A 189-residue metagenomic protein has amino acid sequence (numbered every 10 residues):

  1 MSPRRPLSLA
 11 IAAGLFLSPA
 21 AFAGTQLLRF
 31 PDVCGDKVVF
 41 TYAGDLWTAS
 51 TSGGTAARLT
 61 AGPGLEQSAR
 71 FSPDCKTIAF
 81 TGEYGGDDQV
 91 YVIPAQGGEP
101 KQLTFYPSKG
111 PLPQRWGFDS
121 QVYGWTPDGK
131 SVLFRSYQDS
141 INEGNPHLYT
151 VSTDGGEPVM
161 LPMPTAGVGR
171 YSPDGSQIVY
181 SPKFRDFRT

Functional and structural regions predicted by a protein language model:
M1-L9: Bacterial N-terminal signal peptides that target proteins for export
S8-S18: Bacterial N-terminal signal peptides
P19-A23: Sec/Tat signal peptide C-region and signal peptidase I cleavage site
G24-A49: Beta-strand-rich domains and repeat architectures in extracellular enzymes and scaffolds, especially beta-propellers
V33-G35, P73-D74, P127-D128, P173-D174: Residue-level detector of Asp-centered blade-edge/turn motifs that repeat once per structural unit in beta-propeller
Y42-W47, G62-E66, A79-Y91, E99-S120 (+3 more regions): A flexible loop/linker signature enriched in serine peptidases of the S9 family
S50-G54, P94-G98, S152-G156: Short loop/turn segments that connect beta-strands within beta-propeller blades
